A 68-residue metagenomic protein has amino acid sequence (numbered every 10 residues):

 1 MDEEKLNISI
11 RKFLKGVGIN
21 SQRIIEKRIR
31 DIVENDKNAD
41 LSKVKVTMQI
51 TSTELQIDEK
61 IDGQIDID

Functional and structural regions predicted by a protein language model:
E4-R11, K27-R30, K37-D68: N-terminal intrinsically disordered, cationic/polar leader segments that include organellar targeting peptides
V17-N20: Long, contiguous binding/interaction regions
